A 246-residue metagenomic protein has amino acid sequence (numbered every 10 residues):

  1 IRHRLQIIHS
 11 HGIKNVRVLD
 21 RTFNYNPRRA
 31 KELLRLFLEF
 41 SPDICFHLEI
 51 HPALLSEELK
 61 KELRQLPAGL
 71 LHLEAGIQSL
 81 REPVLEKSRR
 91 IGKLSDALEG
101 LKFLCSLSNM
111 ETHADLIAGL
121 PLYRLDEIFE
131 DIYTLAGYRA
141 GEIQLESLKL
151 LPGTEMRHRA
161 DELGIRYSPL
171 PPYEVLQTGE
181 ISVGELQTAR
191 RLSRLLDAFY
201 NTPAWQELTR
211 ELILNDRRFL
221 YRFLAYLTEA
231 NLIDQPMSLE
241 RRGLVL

Functional and structural regions predicted by a protein language model:
I1-P121: Conserved SAM/AdoMet-binding glycine-rich loop
G12-N15, P42, I165-Y173, A204-E207 (+1 more regions): Short acidic (Asp/Glu) and glycine-rich catalytic loops that position anionic groups and cofactors
I13, A140-G141: Proline-aspartate-enriched helix->loop->beta-strand connector
E32-L36, R89-K93, E127-D131, R157-I165: Short secondary-structure boundary/capping segments
E58-L63, P121-R139: Catalytic cores of alpha/beta
K60-L80, G141-L150, M156, R166-S168: Non-cysteine beta-strand/loop elements that form the S-adenosyl-L-methionine
L98, Y133, D161, R166-T202: Alpha-amylase-like alpha-glycosidases and glucanotransferases acting on alpha-linked glucans and related
R191-L246: Radical SAM enzyme core and accessory elements
